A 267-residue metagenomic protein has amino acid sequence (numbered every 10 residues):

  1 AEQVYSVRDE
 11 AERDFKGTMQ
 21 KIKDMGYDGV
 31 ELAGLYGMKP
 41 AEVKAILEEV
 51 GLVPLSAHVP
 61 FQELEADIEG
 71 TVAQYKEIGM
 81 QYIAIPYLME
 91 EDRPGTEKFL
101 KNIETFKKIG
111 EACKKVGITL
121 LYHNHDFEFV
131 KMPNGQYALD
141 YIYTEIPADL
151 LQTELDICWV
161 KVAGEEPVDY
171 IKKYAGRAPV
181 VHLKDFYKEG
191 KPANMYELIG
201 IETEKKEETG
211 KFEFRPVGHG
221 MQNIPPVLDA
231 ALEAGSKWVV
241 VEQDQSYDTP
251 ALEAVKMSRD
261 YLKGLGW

Functional and structural regions predicted by a protein language model:
A1-Y82, Q152, G176, R259-W267: N-terminal pre-domain/capping segments
V7-R13, G29-A41, P60-D67, E90-P94 (+6 more regions): Acidic-and-aromatic substrate-binding clefts and catalytic sites of carbohydrate-active enzymes
M19-Q20, P40-K44, I68-V72, I103-G110 (+4 more regions): Generic structural signal for well-ordered alpha-helices, preferentially at hydrophobic/aromatic core positions
M25, I109-I118, E145-L150, P226-S236 (+1 more regions): A structural motif corresponding to the C-terminal end of an alpha-helix and its immediate exit/capping segment
E31, S56, A84, L121 (+3 more regions): Conserved beta-strand positions in the central sheet of alpha/beta enzyme cores
Y36, F61-T153, K173, L252-E253: Active-site acidic/histidine proton-transfer and metal-coordination neighborhood in alpha/beta enzyme cores
K115-G218: Acidic/histidine-rich catalytic cores of soluble enzymes
P216, A230, D244-W267: Aromatic-rich peripheral "rim/lid" segments of glycoside hydrolase catalytic domains that contact and position glycan
